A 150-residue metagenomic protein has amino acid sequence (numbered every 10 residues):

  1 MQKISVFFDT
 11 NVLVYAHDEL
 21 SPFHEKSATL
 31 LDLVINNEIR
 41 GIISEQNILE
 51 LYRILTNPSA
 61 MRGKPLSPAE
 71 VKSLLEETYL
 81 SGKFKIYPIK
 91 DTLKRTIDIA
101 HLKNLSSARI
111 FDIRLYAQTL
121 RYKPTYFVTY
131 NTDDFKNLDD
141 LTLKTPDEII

Functional and structural regions predicted by a protein language model:
M1-I43, A60-A69, I150: Short, well-structured N-terminal submotif of metal-dependent ribonuclease cores
M1-S5, I113-I150: Acidic, PIN/NYN-like endoribonuclease modules and their adjacent C-terminal/linker elements
T10, E45, R109-I113: Conserved glycosyltransferase catalytic-site signature
N37-E38, S81, L138: Structured helix-beta-strand junction loops
I42-E45, T129: Short beta-strand segments at enzyme active-site cores
I54-I86: Helix-adjacent hinge/juxtasegments
K83-Y130: Active-site neighborhoods of divalent-metal-dependent phosphate/nucleic-acid chemistry enzymes
